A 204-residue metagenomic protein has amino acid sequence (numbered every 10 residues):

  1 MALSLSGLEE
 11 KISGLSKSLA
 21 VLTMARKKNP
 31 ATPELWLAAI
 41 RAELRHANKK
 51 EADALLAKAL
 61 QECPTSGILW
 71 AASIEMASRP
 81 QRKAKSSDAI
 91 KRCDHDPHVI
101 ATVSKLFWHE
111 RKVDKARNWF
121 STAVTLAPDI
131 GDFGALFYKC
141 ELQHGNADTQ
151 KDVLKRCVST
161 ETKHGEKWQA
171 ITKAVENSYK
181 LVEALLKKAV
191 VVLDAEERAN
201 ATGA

Functional and structural regions predicted by a protein language model:
M1-A204: Alpha-helical solenoid scaffolds in eukaryotic macromolecular assemblies
